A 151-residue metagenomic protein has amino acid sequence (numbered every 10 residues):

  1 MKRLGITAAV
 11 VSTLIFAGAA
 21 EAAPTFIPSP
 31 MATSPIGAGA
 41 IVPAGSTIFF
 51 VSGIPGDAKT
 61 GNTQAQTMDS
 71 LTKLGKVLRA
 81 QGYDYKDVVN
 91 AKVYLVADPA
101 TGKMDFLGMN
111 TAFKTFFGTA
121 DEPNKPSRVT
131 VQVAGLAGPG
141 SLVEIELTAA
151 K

Functional and structural regions predicted by a protein language model:
R3-K151: N-terminal presequence-like segments and the immediate start of the first folded domain
